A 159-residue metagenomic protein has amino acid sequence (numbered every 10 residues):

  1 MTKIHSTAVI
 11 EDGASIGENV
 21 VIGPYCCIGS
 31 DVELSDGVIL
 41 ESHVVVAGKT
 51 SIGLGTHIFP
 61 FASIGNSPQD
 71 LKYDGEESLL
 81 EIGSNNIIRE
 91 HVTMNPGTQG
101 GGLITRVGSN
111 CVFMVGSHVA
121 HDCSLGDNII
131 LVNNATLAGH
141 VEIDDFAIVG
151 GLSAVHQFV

Functional and structural regions predicted by a protein language model:
K3-V159: Structural signal for interior beta-strand "rungs" in well-ordered beta-sheet cores of soluble enzyme domains
